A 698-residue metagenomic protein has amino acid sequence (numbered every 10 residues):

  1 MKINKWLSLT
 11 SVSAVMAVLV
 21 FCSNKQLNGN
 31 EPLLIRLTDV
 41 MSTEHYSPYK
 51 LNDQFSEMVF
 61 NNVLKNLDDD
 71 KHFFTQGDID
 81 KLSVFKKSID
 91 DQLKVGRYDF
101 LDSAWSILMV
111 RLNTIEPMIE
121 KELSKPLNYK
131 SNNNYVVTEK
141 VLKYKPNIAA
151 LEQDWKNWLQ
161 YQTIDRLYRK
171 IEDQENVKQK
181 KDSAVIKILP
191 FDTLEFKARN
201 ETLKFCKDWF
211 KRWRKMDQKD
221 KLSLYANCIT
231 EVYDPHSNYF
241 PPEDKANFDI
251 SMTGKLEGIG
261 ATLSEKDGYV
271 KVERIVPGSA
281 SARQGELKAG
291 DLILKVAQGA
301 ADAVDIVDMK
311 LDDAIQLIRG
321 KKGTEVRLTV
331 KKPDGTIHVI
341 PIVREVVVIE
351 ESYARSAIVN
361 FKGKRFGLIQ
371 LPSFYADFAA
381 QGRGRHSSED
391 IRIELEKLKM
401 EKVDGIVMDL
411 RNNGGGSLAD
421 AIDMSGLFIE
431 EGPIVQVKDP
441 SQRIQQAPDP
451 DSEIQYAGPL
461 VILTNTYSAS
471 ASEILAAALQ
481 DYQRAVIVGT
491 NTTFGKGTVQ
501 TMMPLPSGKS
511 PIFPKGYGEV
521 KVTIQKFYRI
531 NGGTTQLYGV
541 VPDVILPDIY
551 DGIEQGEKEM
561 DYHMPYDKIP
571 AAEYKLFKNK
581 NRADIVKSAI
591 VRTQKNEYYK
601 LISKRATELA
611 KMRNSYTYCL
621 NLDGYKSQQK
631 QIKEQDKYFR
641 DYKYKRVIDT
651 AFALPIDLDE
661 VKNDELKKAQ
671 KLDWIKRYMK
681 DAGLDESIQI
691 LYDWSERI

Functional and structural regions predicted by a protein language model:
N4-N30: Bacterial Sec-dependent signal peptides at the C-terminal "C-region" and cleavage site
C22-K25, S42-N52, K211-D220, D234-G258 (+8 more regions): Cleft-lining beta-strand/loop regions that shape enzyme active-site pockets
N24-K130: Charged, amphipathic alpha-helical regulatory modules used for macromolecular assembly or allosteric control
L34-Y46, V84-S88, K204-D208, P372-Y375 (+1 more regions): Acidic/histidine-rich, surface-exposed loop or edge segments in extracytoplasmic proteins
N66, K87, S106, V110-P117 (+4 more regions): PDZ/PDZ-like domain segments forming the peptide/carboxylate-binding groove, activating on the N-terminal beta-strands
E120-G258, T262, D267: Extended, domain-scale alpha-helical bundle/helix-rich regions
E122, K145, Q153, Y168-A184 (+2 more regions): Conserved functional hotspot residues or short segments at active or partner-binding sites across diverse domains
A471, Q483, T490-Q555: Polar, glycine-rich mid-to-C-terminal structural blocks that act as macromolecule-binding/assembly scaffolds
